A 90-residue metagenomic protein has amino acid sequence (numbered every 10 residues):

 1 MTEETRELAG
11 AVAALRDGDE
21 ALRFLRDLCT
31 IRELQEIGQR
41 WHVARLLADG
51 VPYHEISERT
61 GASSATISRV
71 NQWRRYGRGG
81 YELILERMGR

Functional and structural regions predicted by a protein language model:
M1-L15: General nucleic-acid-binding
A11, D27, T66-R69: Residue-level recognition of specific faces of alpha-helices
E20-Q39: Short, Lys/Arg-enriched anionic-surface-contact patches
I37-V51: Short, amphipathic alpha-helical "recognition" segments used to contact nucleic acids or chromatin
V43, T66-R75: Major-groove recognition helix of helix-turn-helix-like DNA-binding domains
E55-T60, I67: Short alpha-helical "recognition helix" segments of helix-turn-helix
N71-L85: Short, solvent-exposed alpha-helical "recognition" segments
M88-R90: Long, charge-dense
